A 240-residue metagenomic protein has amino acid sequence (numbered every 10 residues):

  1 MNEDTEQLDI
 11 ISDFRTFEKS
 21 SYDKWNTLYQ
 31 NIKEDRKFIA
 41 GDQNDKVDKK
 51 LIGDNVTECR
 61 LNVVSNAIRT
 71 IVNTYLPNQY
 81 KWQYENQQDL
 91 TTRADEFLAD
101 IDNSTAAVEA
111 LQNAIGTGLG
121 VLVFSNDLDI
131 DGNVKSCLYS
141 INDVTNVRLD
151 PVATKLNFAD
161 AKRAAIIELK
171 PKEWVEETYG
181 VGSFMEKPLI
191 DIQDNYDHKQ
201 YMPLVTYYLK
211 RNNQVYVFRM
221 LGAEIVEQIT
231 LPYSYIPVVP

Functional and structural regions predicted by a protein language model:
M1-P203, K210-V215: Extended, helix-rich architectural segments
Y207-P240: Extended, charged amphipathic alpha-helical segments
